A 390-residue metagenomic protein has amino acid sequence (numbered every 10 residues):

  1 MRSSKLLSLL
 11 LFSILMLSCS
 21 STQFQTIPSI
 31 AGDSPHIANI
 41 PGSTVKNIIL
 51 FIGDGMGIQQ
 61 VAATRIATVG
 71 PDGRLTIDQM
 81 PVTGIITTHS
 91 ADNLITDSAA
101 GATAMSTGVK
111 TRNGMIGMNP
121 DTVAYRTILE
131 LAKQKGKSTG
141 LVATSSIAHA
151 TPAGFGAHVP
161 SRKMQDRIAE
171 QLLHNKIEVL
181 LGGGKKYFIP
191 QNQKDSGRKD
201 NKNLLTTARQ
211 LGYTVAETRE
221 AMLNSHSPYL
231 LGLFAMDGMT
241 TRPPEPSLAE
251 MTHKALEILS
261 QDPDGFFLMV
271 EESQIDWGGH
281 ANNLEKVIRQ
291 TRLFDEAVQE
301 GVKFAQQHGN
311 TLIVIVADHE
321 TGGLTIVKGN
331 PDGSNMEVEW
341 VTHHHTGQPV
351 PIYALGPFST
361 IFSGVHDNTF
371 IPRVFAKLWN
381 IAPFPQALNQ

Functional and structural regions predicted by a protein language model:
M1-L7: Bacterial N-terminal signal peptides that target proteins for export
L17-S18: C-terminal motif of bacterial Sec signal peptides marking the signal peptidase cleavage site
S21-M222, E320-Q390: N-terminal catalytic scaffold of extracellular/periplasmic and nuclease hydrolases that process anionic headgroups
L50, G232-F234, F267-E271, V314: Structural motif
I58, R292-P331: Metal-dependent active-site segment of extracytoplasmic phospho-/sulfohydrolases and closely related
M105-N113, Y229-T241, D276-A281, Y353-A354: Gly-rich Lys/Arg/Thr-decorated short loops/hinges at beta-loop-alpha junctions or inter-strand turns that position
A150-G156, M236-P243, T252-A255, P263-G265 (+2 more regions): Active-site His/acidic residue clusters
L205, E217, A221-L256: Surface-exposed beta-loop-beta
